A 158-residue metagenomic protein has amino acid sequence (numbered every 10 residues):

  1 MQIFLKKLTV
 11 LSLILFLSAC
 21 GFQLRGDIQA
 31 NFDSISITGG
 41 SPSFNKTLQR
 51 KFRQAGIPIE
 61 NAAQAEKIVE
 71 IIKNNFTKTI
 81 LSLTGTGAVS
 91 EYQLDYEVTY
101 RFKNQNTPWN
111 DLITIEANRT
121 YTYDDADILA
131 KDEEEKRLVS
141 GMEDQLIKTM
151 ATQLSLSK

Functional and structural regions predicted by a protein language model:
M1-T9: Bacterial N-terminal signal peptides that target proteins for export
F16-A19: C-terminal motif of bacterial Sec signal peptides marking the signal peptidase cleavage site
G21-L24: Bacterial signal peptide processing site
Q29-I35, A126-K131: Acidic/histidine-rich, surface-exposed loop or edge segments in extracytoplasmic proteins
N31-N75: N-terminal segment of the mature soluble domain
F52, G56, F102, N106 (+2 more regions): Sec/Tat-exported extracytoplasmic proteins
E70-T114, Y121-E133, K148: Surface-exposed short loop/turn segments
L129-K158: C-terminal/domain-edge helix-coil "capping" segments
